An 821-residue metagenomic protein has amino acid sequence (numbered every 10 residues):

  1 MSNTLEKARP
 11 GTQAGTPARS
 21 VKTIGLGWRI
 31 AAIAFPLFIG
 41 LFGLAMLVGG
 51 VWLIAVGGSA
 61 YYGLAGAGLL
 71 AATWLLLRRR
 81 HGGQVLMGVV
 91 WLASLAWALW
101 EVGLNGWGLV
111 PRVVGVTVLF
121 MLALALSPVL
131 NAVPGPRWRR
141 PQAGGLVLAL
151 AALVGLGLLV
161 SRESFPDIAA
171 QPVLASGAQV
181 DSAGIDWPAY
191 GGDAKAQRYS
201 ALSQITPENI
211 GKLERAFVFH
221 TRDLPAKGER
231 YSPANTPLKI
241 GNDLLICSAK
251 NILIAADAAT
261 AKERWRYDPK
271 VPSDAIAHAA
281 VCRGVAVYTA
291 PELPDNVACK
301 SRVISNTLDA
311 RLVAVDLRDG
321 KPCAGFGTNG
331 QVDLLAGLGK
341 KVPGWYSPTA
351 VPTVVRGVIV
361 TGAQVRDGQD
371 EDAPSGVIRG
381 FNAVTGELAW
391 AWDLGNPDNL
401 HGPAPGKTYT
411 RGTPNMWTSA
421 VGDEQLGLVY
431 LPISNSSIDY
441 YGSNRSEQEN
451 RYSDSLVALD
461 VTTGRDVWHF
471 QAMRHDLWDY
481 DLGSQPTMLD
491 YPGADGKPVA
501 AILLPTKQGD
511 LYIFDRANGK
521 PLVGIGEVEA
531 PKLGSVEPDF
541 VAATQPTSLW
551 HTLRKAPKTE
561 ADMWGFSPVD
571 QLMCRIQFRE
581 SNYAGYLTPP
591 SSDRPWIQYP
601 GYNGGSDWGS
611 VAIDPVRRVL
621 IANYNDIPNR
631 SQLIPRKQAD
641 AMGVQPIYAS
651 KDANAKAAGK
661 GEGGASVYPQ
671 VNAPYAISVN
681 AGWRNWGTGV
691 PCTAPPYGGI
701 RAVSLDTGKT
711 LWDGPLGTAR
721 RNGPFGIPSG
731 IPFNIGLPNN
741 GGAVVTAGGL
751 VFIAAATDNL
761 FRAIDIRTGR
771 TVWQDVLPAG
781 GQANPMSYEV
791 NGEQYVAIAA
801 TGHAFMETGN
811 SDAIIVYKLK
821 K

Functional and structural regions predicted by a protein language model:
S2-A170: Topology signature of small-to-medium multi-pass alpha-helical membrane proteins
R140, G155-A201, F540-S567, E662-Y668: N-terminal pre-domain segments of enzymes
V154-G184, A194, T206-R215, F219 (+4 more regions): N-terminal amphipathic, basic-rich helices that act as targeting or association modules
W187-G191, R230-K250, A277-R311, G344-E371 (+11 more regions): Repeat-blade elements of multi-bladed beta-propeller folds
A194-S200, D223-G228, I254, D439-Y440 (+1 more regions): Short, solvent-exposed loop/turn elements at domain surfaces
S200-I210, R215-L245, K270, L338 (+1 more regions): Asp/Glu-centered strand-loop micro-motifs enriched in Gly/Pro and often flanked by an aromatic residue
G211-R222, L253-A275, T289, L293-P294 (+13 more regions): Extracytoplasmic/lumenal domain signature
R594-P628, L633-P635: Segments forming glycine/polar-rich beta-alpha architectures that bind adenosine-containing cofactors
